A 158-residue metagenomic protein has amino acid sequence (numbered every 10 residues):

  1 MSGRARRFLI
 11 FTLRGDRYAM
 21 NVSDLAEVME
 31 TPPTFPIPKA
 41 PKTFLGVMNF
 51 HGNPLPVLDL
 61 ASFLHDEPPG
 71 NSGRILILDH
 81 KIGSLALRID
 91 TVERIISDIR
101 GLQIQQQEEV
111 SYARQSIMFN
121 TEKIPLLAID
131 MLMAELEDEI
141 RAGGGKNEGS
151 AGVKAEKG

Functional and structural regions predicted by a protein language model:
M1-G158: An acidic, low-aromatic, low-complexity terminal/linker signal
